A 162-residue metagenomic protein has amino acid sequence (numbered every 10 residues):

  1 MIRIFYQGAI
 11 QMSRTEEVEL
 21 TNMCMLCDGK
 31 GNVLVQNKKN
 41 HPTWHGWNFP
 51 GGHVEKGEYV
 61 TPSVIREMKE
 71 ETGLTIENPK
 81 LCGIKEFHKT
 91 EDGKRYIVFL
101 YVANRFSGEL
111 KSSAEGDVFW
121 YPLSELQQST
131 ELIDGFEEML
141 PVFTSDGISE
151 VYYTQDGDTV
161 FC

Functional and structural regions predicted by a protein language model:
Y6-V33, P50-H53: Conserved N-terminal beta-strand and adjoining loop/helix that marks the start of the Nudix/MutT-like hydrolase domain
L20-N22, G31, I97-F99, G116 (+1 more regions): Change "...and in nucleic-acid phosphodiester-cleaving endonucleases..." to "...and in nucleic-acid processing enzymes
M25, V35, V98-V102, W120: Conserved hydrophobic/aromatic beta-strand scaffold that supports enzyme active sites
N32-K69, D158-C162: Conserved Nudix-box catalytic region and its N-terminal flanking loop in Nudix hydrolases and closely related
T75-G83: A short coil-to-beta-strand element that immediately follows conserved catalytic motifs
F87-E109, E125, M139-V142, G147: Active-site-adjacent beta-strand/loop module that shapes the phosphate/pyrophosphate-binding cleft
K111-V142, C162: NUDIX/MutT-family hydrolases
V142-C162: Charged phosphate-binding loop/patch that engages nucleotide di/tri-phosphates or the phosphate backbone of nucleic
